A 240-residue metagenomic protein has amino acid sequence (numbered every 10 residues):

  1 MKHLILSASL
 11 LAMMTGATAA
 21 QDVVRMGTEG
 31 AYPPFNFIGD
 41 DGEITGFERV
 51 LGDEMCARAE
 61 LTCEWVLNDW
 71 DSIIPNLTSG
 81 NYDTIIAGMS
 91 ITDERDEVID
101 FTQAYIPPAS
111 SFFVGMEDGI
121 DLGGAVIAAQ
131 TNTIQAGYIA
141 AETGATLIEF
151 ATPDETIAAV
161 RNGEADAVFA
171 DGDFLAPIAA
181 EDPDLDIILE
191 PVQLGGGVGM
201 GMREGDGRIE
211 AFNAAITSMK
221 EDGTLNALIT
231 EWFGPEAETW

Functional and structural regions predicted by a protein language model:
M1-A20: Gram-negative bacterial Sec-dependent N-terminal signal peptides
Q21-G88, D222: Extracytoplasmic small-molecule ligand-binding "clamshell" domains of the periplasmic binding protein/Venus flytrap
G30, I106-S111, G172, A176-T217 (+1 more regions): Periplasmic-binding protein-like
G30-P33, I44-A57, P107-T156, A167 (+1 more regions): Bilobed "Venus flytrap"/periplasmic-binding protein-like clamshell domains and structurally analogous long
R49, W65-P75, T131-I134, I148-N162 (+1 more regions): Short helix-initiation/N-cap motifs at beta->coil->alpha
R49-R58, E117-D118, G123-V126, Q130-I134 (+1 more regions): Extended ligand-binding regions for polar small-molecule ligands
T62, N68, Y138-E155, D186-L189 (+1 more regions): Ligand-binding clefts/hinges and TM-proximal coupling segments of bilobed small-molecule sensing domains
S72, M89-E97, Y138, D166-L194: A ligand-binding cleft/hinge motif common to bilobed small-molecule-binding domains
